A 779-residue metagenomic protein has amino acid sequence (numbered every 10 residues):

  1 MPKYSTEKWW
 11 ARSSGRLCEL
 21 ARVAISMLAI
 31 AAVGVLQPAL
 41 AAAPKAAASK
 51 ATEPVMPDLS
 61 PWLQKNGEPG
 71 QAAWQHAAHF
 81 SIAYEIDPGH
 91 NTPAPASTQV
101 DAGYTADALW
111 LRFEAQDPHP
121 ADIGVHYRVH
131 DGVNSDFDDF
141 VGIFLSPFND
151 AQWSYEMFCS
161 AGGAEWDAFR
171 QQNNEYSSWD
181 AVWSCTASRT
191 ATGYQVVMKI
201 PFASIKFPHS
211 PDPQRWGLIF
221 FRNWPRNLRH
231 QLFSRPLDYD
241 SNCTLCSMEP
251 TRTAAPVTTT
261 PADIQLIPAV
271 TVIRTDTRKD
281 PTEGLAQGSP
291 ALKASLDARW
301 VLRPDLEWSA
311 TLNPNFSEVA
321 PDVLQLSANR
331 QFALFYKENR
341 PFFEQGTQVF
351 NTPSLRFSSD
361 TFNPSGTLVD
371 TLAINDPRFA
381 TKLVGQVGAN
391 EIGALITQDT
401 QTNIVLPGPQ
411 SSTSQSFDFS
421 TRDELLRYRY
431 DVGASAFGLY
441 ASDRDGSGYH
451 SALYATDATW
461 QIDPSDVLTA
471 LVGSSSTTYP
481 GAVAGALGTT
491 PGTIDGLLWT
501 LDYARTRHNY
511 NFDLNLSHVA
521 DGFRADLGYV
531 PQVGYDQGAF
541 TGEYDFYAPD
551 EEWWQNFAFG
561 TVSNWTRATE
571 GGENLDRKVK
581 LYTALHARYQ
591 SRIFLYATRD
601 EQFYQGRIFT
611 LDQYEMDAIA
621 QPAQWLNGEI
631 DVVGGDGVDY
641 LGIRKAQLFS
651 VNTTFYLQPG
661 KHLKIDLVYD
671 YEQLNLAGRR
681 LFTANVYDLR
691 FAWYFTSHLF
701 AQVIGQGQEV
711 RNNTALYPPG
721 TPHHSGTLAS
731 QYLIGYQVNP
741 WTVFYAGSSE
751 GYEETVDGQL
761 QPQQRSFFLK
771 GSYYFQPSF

Functional and structural regions predicted by a protein language model:
M1-L20: N-terminal secretory signal peptides that target proteins for export/translocation
A21-V35: Bacterial N-terminal signal peptides
A41-E424, R429, G448: Structural preference for beta-rich elements and adjacent junctions enriched in aromatics
D107-L109, W153, Y194, D212-W216 (+16 more regions): Outer-envelope beta-barrel architecture signal
P201-H209, C243-T259, L302-L306, G346 (+13 more regions): Outer-membrane beta-barrel proteins
Y239-P261, T400-Y454, T459-Q461, R592-V651 (+1 more regions): Outer-membrane beta-barrel transmembrane domain signature of Gram-negative proteins, especially the mid-to-C-terminal
T260-S309, F419-G485, E551, I619 (+5 more regions): Surface-exposed extracellular loop regions of Gram-negative outer-membrane beta-barrel proteins
D376, S474-F779: Exposed, low-structure sequence patches enriched in small/polar residues
